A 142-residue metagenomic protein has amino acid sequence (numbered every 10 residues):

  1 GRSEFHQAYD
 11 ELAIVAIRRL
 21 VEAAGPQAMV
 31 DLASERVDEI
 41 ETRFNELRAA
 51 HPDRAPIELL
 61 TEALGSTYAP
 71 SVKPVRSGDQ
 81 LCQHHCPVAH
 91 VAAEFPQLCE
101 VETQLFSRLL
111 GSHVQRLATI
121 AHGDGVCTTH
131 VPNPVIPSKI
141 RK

Functional and structural regions predicted by a protein language model:
G1-P26: Conserved segment of winged-helix/HTH DNA-binding domains
G1-Q7, V88-V91, P134-I140: Short, charged/polar, Gly/Pro-enriched secondary-structure boundary elements
D10, I14, D38, E62 (+1 more regions): Generic detection of well-ordered alpha-helical segments
V30-A92: Amphipathic interaction/junction segments at domain boundaries or subunit interfaces
S71-A121: Short, hydrophobic/π-rich interface segment
S112-K142: Short terminal or interdomain "cap/linker" segment that borders an active site or interface and mediates
